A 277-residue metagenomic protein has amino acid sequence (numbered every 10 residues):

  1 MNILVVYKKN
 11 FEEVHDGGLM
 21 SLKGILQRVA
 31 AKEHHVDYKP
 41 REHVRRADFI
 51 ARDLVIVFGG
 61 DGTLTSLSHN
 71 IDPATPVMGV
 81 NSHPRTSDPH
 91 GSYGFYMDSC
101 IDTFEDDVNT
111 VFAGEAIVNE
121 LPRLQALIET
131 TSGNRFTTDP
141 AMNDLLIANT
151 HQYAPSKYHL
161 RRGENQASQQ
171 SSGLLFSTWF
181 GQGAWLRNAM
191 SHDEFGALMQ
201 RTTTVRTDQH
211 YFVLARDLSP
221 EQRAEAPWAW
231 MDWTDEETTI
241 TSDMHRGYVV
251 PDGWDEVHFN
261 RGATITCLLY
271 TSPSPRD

Functional and structural regions predicted by a protein language model:
M1-F58, N70, H90-I117, R135-D139: ATP/NTP phosphate-donor binding region
A47-D53, D72, Q169-Q170, M231-T234 (+1 more regions): Flexible, charged surface loops at secondary-structure boundaries
T63-L67, W185: Short glycine/serine/threonine-rich phosphate/pyrophosphate-binding segments that cradle anionic phosphate groups
S68-S82: A short, gly/pro- and small-residue-rich
H83-S172: Catalytic core of DAGKc-family lipid kinases
S168-S219: Gly/Ser/Thr-rich active-site loops/lids in small-molecule metabolic enzymes that frequently grip phosphoryl groups
E225-R261: A conserved acidic, glycine/proline-rich C-terminal tail/linker
Y270-D277: Conserved small/polar residues in nucleotide/adenosyl-binding loops
